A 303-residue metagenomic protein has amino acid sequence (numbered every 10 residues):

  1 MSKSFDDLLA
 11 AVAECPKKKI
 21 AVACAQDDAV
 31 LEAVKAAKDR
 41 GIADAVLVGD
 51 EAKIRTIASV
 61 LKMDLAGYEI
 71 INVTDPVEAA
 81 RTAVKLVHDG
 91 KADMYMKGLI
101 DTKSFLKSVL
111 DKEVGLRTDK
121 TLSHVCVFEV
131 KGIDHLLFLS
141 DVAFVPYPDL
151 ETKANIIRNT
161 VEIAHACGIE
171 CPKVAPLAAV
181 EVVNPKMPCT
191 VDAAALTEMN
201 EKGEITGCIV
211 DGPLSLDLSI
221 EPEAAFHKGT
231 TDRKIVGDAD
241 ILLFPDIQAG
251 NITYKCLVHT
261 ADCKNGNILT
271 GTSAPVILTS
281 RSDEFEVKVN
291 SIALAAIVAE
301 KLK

Functional and structural regions predicted by a protein language model:
M1-L47, E51-I235, D240-K303: Anion-binding alpha/beta catalytic cores of soluble intermediary-metabolism enzymes, centered on
